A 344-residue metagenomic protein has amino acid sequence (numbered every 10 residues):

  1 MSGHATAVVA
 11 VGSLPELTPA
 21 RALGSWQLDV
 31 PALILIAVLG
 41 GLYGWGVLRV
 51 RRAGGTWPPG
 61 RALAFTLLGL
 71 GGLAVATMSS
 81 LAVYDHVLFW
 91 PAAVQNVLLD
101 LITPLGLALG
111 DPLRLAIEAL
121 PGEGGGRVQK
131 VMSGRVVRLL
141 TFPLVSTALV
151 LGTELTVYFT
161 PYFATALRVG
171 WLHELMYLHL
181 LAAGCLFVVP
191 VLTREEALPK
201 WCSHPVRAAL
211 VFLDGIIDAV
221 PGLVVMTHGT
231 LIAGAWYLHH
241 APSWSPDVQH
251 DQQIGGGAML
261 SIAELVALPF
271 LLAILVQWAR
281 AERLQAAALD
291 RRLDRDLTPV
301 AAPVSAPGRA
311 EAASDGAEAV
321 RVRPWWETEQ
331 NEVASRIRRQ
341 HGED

Functional and structural regions predicted by a protein language model:
S2-D344: Alpha-helical membrane segments of multi-pass proteins
